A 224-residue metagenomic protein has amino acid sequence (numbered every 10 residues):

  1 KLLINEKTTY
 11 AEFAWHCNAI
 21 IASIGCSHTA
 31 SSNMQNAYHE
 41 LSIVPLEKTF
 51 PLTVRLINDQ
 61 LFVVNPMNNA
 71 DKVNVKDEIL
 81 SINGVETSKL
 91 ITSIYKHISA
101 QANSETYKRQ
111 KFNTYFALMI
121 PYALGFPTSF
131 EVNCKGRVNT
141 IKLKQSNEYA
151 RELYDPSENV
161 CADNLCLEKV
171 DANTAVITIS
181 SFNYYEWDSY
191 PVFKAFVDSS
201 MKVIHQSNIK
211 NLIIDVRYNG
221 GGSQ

Functional and structural regions predicted by a protein language model:
K1-I213, Y218-G220: Flexible, low-complexity junctional segments that flank or bridge functional domains
G222-Q224: A short acidic (Asp/Glu
